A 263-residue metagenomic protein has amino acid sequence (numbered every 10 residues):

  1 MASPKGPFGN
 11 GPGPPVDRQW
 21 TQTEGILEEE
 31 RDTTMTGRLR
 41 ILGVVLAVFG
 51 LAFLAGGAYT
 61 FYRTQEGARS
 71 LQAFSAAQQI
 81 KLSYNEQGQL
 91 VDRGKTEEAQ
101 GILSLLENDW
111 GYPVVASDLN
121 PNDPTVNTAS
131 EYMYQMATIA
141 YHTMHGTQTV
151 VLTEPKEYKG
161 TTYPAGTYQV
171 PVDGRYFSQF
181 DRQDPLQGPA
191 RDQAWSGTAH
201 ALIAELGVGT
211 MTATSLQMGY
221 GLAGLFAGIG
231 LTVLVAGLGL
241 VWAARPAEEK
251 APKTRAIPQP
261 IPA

Functional and structural regions predicted by a protein language model:
A2-S70, G228, V235, V241 (+1 more regions): Hydrophobic secretory-pathway targeting helix
D17-T23, A68-R69, D123, A247-A263: Intrinsically disordered terminal tails
T34-I41, A213-A263: Juxtamembrane interface at the cytosolic side of transmembrane helices
A55-G94: Membrane-helix exit/juxtamembrane interface segments
S70-A73, A137, Y141, A204 (+1 more regions): Charged/polar, solvent-exposed surface patches and flexible loops
S83-G197: Long, solvent-exposed extracytoplasmic domains/loops
G174-G228: Short, aromatic-rich amphipathic segments at membrane interfaces that lie adjacent to a transmembrane helix or signal
